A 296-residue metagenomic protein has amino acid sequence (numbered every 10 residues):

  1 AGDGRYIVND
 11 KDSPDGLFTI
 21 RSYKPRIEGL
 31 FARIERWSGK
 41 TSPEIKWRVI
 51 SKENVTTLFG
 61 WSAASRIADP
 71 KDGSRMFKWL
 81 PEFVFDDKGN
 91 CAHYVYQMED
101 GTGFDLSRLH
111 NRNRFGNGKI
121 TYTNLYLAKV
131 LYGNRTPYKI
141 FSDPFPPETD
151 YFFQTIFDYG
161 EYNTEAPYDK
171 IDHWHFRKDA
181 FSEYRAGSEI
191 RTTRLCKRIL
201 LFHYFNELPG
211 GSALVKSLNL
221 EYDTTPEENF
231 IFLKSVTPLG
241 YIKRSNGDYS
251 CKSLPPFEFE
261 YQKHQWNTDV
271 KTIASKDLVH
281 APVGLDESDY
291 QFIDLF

Functional and structural regions predicted by a protein language model:
A1-F296: Conserved catalytic cores of ATP-dependent inositol ring kinases
